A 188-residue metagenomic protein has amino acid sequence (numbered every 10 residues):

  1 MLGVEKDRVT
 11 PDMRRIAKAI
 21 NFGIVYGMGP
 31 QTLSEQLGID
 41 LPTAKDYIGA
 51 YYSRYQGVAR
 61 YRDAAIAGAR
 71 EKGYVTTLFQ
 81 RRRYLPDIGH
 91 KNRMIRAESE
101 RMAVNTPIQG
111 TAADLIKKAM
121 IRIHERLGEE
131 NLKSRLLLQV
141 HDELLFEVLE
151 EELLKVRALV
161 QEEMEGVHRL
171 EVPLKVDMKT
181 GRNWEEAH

Functional and structural regions predicted by a protein language model:
M1-H188: Conserved catalytic core of nucleotide polymerization and phosphodiester-bond processing enzymes
